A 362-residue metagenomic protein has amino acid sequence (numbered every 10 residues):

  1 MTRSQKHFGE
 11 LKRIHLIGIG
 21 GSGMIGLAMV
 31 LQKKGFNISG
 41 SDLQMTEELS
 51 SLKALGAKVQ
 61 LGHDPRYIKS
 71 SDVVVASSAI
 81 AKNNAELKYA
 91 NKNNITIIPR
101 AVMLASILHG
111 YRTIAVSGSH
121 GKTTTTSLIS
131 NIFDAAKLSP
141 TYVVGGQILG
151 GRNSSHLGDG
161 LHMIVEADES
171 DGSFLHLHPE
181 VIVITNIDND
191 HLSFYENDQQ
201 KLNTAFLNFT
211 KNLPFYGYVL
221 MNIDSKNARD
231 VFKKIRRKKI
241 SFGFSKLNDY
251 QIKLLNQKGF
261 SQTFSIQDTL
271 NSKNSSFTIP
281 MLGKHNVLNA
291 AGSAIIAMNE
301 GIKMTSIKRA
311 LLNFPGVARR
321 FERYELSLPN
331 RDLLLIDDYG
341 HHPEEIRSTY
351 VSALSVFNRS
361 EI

Functional and structural regions predicted by a protein language model:
T2-H15, G23, L27-K34, V181 (+3 more regions): Nucleotide phosphate-binding/pyrophosphate-handling subdomain across enzymes that bind or process nucleotide phosphates
Q5-H7, V30-F36, K53, Y67 (+5 more regions): Phosphate-binding loop of NTP-binding sites
R13-L16, V74, I114, P140 (+2 more regions): Conserved hydrophobic helix-helix packing surfaces used for dimerization/oligomerization
I14, I38, V59, S139-P140 (+2 more regions): Hydrophobic anchor at the start of a short beta-strand that flanks the dinucleotide cofactor-binding loop
I17, S41-L43, V165-A167, M221 (+1 more regions): Active-site flanking residues adjacent to catalytic metal/cofactor-binding acidic residues
F36-S51: NAD(P)-binding Rossmann-fold cofactor-contacting core
S41-D42, Q60-H63, I98-V102, V143-V144 (+4 more regions): Beta-strand->loop->alpha-helix junctions that form or flank phosphate-binding loops in nucleotide-handling enzymes
K53-K69: Glycine-rich, highly charged phosphate/nucleotide-binding loops
